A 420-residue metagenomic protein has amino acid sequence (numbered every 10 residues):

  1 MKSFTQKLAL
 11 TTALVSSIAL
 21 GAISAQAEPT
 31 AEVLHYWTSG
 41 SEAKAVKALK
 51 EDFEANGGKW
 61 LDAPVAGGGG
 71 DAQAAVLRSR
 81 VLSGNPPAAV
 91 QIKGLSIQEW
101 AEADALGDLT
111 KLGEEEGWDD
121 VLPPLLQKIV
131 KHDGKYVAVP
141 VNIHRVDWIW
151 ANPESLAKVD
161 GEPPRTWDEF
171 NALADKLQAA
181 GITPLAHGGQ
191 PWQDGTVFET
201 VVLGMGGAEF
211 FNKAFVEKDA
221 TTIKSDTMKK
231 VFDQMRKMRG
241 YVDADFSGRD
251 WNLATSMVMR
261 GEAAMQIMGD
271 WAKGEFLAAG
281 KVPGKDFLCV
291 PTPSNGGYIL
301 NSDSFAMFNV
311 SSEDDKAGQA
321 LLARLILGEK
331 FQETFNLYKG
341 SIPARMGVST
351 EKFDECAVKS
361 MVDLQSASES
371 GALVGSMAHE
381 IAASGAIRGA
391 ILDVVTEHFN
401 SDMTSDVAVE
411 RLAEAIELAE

Functional and structural regions predicted by a protein language model:
P29, E51, A55-N56, A157-V159 (+3 more regions): Extracytoplasmic/periplasmic substrate-recognition and gating elements
P29-A31, A48-P124, K128-K131, A157-R165 (+4 more regions): Extracytoplasmic "Venus flytrap"/periplasmic binding protein-like
S79-R80, P86-A88, E116-E154, T183-P184 (+2 more regions): A structural signal for short loop-to-beta-strand junctions that line the ligand-binding cleft of periplasmic/secreted
I97-A105, L126-R165, N171, Q190-V216 (+2 more regions): Periplasmic solute-binding protein
T110-L122, K128, E162, G189 (+3 more regions): Short, solvent-exposed loop/beta-turn-alpha elements that line the ligand-binding surface or hinge of extracytoplasmic
K111, W271-E275, F305-G385: Mature extracytoplasmic/periplasmic domains
P140, V216-E217, F305, V348 (+2 more regions): C-terminal capping/gating helix-and-loop segments adjacent to ligand/active sites or protein-protein/ligand interfaces
A174-L177, E217-S247: Glycine-centered hinge/linker elements that transmit conformational signals in sensory and ligand-binding systems
